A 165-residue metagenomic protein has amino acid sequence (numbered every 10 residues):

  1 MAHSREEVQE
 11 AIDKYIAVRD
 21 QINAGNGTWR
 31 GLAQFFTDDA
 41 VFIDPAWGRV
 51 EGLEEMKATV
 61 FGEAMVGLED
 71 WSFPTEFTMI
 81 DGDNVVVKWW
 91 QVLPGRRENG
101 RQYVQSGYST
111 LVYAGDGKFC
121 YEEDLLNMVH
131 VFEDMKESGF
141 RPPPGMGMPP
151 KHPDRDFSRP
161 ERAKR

Functional and structural regions predicted by a protein language model:
A2-D38: Short acidic-aromatic low-complexity motifs
A2-E6, E63-R165: A beta-strand edge to alpha-helix "cap/lid" segment located at domain peripheries
V8, I12, L53-E54, V104: A structural signal for well-ordered alpha-helical scaffolds and beta->alpha junctions
I12-R19, F36, M56, V60 (+2 more regions): Hydrophobic alpha-helical core bundles mediating ligand binding, dimerization, or RNAP-core interactions
Y15-I16, D20-R30, W47, M56 (+4 more regions): Aromatic-residue detector
Q21, F42-P45, R96: General structural signal for alpha-helix termini and helix-helix connectors
T28-V85: A solvent-exposed, acidic/Ser-Thr-rich amphipathic alpha-helical stretch
